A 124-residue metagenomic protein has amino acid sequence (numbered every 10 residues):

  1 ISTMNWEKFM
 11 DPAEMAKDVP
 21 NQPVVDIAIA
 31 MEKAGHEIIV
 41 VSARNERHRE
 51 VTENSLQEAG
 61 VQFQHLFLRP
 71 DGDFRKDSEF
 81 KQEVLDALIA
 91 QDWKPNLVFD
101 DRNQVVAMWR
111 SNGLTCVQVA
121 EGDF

Functional and structural regions predicted by a protein language model:
I1-D11, G60-R69: Short, basic/glycine-rich phosphate-binding loops at helix/coil junctions that contact nucleotide phosphates
I1-T3, H48, V106-A107: Conserved protein kinase catalytic core
E7-I39, E46-E50, E79: Short, acidic loop-to-helix structural element flanking the phosphoryl-transfer center in phosphate-processing enzymes
I29-I39, R44-D73, A87: Substrate-recognition/cap helix-loop segment adjacent to the acidic, metal-dependent catalytic center of Asp-based
E50-N54, F80, S111: Generic recognition of short, well-ordered alpha-helical segments
K76-I89: Short loop-to-alpha-helix "cap/lid" segments that border enzyme active sites across diverse enzyme classes
L85, W93-F124: Acidic, Mg2+-coordinating phosphoryl-transfer loop and its flanking beta/alpha structural elements, shared across
